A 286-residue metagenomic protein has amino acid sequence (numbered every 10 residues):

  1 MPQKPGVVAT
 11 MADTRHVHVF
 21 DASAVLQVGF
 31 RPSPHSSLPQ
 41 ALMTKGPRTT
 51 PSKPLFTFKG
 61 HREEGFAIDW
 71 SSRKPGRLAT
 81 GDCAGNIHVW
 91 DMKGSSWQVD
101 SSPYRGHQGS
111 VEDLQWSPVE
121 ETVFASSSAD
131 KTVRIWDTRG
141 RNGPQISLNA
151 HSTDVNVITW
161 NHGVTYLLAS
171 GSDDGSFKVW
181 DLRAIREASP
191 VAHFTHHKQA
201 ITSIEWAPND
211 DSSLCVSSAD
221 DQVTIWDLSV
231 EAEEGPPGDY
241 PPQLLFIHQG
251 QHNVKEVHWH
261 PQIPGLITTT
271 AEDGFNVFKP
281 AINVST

Functional and structural regions predicted by a protein language model:
M1-G6, V25, S189-A192, K198-T202 (+2 more regions): Terminal intrinsically disordered, low-complexity extensions flanking WD-repeat/beta-propeller proteins
M1-P5, D69-P75, Q115-E121, G140 (+3 more regions): Loop/turn segments within WD40 beta-propeller blades
M11-T14, T80-A84, M92, S126-D130 (+4 more regions): Conserved strand-to-loop turn within each blade of WD40 beta-propeller repeats
V17-A22, G29, I87-D91, V133-D137 (+6 more regions): WD40-repeat beta-propellers
A22-S72, Q98-G109: Asp-box/WD-like beta-propeller blade repeats and closely related beta-sheet repeat scaffolds
F58-G65, Y104-V111, P118, L148-V155 (+3 more regions): WD40/WD-repeat beta-propeller blade N-cap
